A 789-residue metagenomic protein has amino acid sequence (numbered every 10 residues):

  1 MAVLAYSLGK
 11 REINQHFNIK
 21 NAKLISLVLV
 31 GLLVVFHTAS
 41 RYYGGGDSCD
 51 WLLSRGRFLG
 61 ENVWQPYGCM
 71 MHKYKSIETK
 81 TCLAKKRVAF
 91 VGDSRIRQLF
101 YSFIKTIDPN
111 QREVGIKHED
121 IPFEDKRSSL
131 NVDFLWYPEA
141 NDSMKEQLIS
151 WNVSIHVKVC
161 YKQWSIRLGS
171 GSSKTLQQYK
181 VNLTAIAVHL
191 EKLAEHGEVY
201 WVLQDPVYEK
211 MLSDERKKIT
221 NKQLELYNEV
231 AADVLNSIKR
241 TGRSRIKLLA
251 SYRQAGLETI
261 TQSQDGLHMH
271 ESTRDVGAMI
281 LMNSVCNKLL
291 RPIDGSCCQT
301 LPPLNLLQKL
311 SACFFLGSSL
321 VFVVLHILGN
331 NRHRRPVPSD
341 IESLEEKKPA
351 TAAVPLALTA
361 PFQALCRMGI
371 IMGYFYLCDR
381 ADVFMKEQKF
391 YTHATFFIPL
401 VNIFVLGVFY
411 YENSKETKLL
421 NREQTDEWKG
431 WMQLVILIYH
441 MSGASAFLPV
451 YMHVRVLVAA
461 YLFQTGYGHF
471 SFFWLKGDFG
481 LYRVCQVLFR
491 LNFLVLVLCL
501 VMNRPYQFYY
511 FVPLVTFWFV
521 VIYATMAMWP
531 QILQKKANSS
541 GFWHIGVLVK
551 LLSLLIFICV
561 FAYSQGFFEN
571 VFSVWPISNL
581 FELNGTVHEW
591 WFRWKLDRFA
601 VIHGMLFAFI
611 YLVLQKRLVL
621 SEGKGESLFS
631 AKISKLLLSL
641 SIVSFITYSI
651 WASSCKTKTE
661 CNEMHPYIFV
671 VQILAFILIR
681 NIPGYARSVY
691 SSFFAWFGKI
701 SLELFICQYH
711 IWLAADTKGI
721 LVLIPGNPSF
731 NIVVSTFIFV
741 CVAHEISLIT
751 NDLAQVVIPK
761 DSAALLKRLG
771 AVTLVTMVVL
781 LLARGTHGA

Functional and structural regions predicted by a protein language model:
A2-G92, Q98, S102, G169-S172 (+5 more regions): Long, hydrophobic alpha-helical transmembrane bundles and adjoining juxtamembrane helices/loops of multi-pass integral
L83-K174: Conserved SGNH/GDSL esterase-like catalytic core that processes O-acyl groups on lipids and polysaccharides
S143-I155, A187-L193, R422-D426: Short amphipathic alpha-helices and their capping/turn segments at secondary-structure boundaries
